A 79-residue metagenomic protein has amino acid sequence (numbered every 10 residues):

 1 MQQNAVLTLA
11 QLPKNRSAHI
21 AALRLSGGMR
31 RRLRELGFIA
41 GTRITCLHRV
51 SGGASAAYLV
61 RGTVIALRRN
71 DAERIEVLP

Functional and structural regions predicted by a protein language model:
M1-Q11, D71-V77: Extended boundary segments
K14-N70: Amphipathic, hydrophobic secondary-structure cores in small proteins
C46, V77-P79: Hydrophobic residues in beta-strands and at strand termini
